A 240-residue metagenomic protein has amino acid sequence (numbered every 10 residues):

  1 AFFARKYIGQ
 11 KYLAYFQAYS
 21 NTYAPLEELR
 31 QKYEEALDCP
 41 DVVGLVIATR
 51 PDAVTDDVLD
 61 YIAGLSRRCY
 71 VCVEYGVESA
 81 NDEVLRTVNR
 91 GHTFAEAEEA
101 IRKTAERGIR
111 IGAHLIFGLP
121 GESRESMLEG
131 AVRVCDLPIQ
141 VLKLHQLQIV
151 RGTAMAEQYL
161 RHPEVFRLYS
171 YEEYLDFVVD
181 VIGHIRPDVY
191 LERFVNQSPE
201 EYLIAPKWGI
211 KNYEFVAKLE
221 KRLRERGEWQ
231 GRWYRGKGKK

Functional and structural regions predicted by a protein language model:
A1-F3: Active-site-flanking structural segment that lines cofactor/substrate pockets
K6-H92, E99-A100, E106: Conserved SAM/AdoMet-binding glycine-rich loop
A18-T22, P51-A53, V77-N81, L115-G121 (+2 more regions): Active-site-proximal loop/turn and secondary-structure-junction residues that shape catalytic pockets, frequently
A36-V42, E129-L144, V216-Q230: Structural recognition of alpha->loop->beta junctions
A63-L65, H92, G130-V132, L160-P163 (+1 more regions): Short, hinge-like loop/turn segments at secondary-structure boundaries
E83-F94, Y159-L168: Glycine-rich tight-turn/loop motif centered on a GG-T
A95-M155, E172-V195: Conserved C-terminal portion of the radical SAM core fold that forms the substrate/S-adenosylmethionine-binding
V141, I149-K240: Auxiliary Fe-S-binding modules of radical SAM enzymes
